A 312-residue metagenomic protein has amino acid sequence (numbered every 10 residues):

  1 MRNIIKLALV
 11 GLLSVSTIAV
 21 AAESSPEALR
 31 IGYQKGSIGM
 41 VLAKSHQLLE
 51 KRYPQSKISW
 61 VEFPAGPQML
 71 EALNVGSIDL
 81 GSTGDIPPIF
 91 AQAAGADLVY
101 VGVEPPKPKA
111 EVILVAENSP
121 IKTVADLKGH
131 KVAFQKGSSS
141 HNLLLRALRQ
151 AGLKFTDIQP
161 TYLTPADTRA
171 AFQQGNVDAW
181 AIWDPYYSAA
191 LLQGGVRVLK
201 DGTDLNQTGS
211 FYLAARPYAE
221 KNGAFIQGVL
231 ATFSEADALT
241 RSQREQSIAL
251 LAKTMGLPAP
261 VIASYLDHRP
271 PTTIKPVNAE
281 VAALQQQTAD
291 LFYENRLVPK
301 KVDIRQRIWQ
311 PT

Functional and structural regions predicted by a protein language model:
M1-A28, T312: Short, low-complexity disordered leader/linker segments with a strong preference for bacterial N-terminal type II
E23-A151, Q159-Y162, D178-I182, N206: Short, glycine-/small- and polar/acidic-enriched structural segments that line small-molecule recognition paths
L29, G129-F134, V177, A215-P217 (+2 more regions): Second-shell loop/turn segments in exported
M40, K107-I113, G195-R197, T208-Y212 (+2 more regions): Small-molecule pocket liners
Y53, S77, S82, Q92 (+9 more regions): Sec/Tat-exported extracytoplasmic proteins
I86, D157-K253: Pocket-lining segment of extracytoplasmic ligand-binding domains
E220-L297: Secondary-structure end/capping motifs
D290-T312: Conserved C-terminal helix/tail region of periplasmic/extracytoplasmic solute-binding proteins
